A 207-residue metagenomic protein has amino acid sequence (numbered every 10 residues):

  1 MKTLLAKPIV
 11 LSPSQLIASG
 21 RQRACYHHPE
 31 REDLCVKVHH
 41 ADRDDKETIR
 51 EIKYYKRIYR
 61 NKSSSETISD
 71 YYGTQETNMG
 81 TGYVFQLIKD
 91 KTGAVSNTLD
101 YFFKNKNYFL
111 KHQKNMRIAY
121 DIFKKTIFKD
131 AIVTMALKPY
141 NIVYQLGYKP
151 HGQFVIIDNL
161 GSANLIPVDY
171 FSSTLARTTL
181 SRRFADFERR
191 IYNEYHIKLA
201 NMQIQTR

Functional and structural regions predicted by a protein language model:
M1-P13: A short, low-complexity linker immediately N-terminal to eukaryotic Hanks-type protein kinase catalytic domains
V10-N61, F171-A176: ATP-binding glycine-rich loop module of kinase domains
I17-G20, S64-S65, E76-T77, A136: A short catalytic or substrate-binding loop motif that flags glycine-/basic-rich loops and adjacent residues that bind
H27-H28, V38, G73, L87 (+1 more regions): Conserved hydrophobic "DFG−1" position in protein kinase catalytic cores
C35-A41, Q86-I88, D158-L160: Active-site ExK catalytic segment of metal-dependent nucleases
S65-N115: Conserved structural core of kinase catalytic domains
N105-N115, A119-D121, T126-I132, Y144-R207: C-lobe/activation-segment region of protein kinase-like
L137-Y144: Catalytic-loop Lys-Pro-X-Asn motif of eukaryotic-like protein kinases
